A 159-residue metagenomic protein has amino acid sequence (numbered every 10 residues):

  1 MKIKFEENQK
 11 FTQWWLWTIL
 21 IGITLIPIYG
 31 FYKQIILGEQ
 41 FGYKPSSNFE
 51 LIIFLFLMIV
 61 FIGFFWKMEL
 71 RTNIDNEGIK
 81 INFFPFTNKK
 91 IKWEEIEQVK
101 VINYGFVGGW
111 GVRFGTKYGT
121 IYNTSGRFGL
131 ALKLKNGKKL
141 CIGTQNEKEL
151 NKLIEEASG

Functional and structural regions predicted by a protein language model:
M1-P45, Y122, R127, K139: N-terminal membrane-targeting/pre-transmembrane regions
F11, I81-G143: Non-transmembrane, membrane-adjacent beta-strand/coil modules in membrane-associated proteins and peripheral
G42-F54: Hydrophobic alpha-helical transmembrane segments
I53-F65, V112-F114, G119-Y122: Short, solvent-exposed secondary-structure boundary motifs
L55-W93, E97-K100: Conserved beta-hairpin
L153-S158: Charged phosphate-binding loop/patch that engages nucleotide di/tri-phosphates or the phosphate backbone of nucleic
